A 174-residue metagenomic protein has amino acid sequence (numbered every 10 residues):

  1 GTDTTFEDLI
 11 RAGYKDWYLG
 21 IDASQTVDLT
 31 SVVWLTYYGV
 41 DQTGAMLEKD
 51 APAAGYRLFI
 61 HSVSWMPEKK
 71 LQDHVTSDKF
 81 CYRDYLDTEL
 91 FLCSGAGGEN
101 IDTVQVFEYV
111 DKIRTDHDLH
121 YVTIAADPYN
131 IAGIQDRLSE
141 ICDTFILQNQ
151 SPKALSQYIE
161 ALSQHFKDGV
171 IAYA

Functional and structural regions predicted by a protein language model:
G1-Q150, S156, E160, Y173: RNase H-like, metal-dependent nuclease domains and their acidic two-metal-ion catalytic environment used
Q164-A174: A polyampholytic, Gly/Pro-enriched intrinsically disordered region
